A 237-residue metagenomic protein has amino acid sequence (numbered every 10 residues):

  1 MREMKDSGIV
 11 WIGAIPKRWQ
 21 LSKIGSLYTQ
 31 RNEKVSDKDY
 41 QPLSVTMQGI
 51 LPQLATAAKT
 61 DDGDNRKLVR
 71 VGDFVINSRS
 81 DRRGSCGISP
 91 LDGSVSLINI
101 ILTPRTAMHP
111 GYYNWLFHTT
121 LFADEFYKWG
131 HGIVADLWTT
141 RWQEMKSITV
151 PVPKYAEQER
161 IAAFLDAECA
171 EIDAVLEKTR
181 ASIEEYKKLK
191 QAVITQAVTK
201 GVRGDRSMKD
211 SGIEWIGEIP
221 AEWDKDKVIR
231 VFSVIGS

Functional and structural regions predicted by a protein language model:
M1-R18, P153-S207, V231: Amphipathic alpha-helical coiled-coil/heptad-repeat segments
R2-S7, R79, G93-I100, I133-E159 (+1 more regions): A short glycine-rich beta-alpha junction/loop motif
R2-V35, S147, Y155, A174 (+1 more regions): Non-catalytic DNA-recognition/assembly elements of restriction-modification systems
V10-L21, I100-G111, W142-D166, A197 (+1 more regions): Proline-centric
D37-S44, W129-G130, S207-S211: Short coil/turn segments at secondary-structure boundaries
Q41-A55: Short, basic/aromatic beta-hairpin or loop at an interaction surface
L54-D64: Short alpha-helix capping/helix-loop boundary micro-motifs
R66, V71-F122, W129-G130, V134 (+1 more regions): A short beta-sheet element
